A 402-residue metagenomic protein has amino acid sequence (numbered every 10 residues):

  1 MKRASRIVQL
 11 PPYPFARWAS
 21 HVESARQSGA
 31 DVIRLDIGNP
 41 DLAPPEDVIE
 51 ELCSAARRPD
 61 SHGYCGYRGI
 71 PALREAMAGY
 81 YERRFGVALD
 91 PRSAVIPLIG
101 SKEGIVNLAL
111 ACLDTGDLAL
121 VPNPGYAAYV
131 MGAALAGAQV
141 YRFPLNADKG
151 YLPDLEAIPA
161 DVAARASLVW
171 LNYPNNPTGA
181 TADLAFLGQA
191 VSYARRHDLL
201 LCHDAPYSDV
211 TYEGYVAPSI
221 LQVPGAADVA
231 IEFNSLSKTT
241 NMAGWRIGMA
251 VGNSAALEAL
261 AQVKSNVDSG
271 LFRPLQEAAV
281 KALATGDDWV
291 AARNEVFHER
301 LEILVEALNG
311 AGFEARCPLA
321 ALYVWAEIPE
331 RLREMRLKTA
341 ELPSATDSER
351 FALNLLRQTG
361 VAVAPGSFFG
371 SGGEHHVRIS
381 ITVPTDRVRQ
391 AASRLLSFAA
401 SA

Functional and structural regions predicted by a protein language model:
K2-G100, N107, A282-T285, S401-A402: N-terminal small-domain helix-loop-helix segment of the aminotransferase-like
S28, A136, R196-H197, A311 (+2 more regions): Helix C-cap/helix->beta junction micro-motif
G79, R83, V87, A160 (+3 more regions): PLP-dependent enzyme catalytic core of the Aspartate aminotransferase-like
A111-A133: Conserved PLP-anchoring active-site segment centered on the Schiff-base-forming lysine
Y141, L145-G214: Active-site phosphate-binding strand-loop segment of PLP-dependent enzymes
Q222-V223, A227-E314, F398-A400: Conserved core segment of the aminotransferase class I/II
V280, F297-V305, A315-K338, G373: Conserved glycine-rich beta-strand-loop-beta hairpin in the small C-terminal domain of fold type I
